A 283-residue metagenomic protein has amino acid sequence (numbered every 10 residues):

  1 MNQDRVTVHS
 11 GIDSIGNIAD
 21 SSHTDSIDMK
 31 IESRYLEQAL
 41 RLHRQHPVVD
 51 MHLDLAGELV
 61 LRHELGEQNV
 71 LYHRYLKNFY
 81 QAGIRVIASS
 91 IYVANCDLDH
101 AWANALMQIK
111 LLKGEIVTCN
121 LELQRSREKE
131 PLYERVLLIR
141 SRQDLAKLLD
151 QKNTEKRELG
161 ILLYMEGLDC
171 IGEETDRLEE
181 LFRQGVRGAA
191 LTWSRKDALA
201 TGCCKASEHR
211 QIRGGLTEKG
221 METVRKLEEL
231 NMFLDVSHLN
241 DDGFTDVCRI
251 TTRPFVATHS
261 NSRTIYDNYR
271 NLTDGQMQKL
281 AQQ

Functional and structural regions predicted by a protein language model:
N2-R210, D267-Q283: N-terminal hydrophobic targeting/anchoring segments and the immediately downstream early-domain regions of hydrolases
V93, N261-S262: Acidic, glycine-rich active-site loops and adjacent beta-strand->loop/helix elements that engage anionic groups
E173-R183, K205-V256, Y269-Q283: Histidine/acidic residue-rich metal-binding segments in metalloenzymes
T192, S237, T258-S260: Generic beta-strand/beta-sheet core signal
D241-D242, S262-T264: Short, catalytically relevant binding-site loops at active-site mouths
